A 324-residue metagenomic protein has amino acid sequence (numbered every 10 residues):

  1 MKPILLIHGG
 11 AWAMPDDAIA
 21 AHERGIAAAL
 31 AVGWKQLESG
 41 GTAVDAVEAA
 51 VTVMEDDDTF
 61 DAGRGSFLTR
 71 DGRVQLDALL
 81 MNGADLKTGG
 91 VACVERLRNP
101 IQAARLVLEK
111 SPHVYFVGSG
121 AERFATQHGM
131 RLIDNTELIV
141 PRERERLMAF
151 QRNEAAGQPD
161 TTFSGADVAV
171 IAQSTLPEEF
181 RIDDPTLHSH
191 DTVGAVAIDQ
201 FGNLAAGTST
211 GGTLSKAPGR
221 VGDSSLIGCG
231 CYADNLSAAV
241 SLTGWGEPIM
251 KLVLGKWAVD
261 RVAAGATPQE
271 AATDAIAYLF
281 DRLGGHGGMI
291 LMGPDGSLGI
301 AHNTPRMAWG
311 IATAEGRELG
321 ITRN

Functional and structural regions predicted by a protein language model:
M1-N324: Alpha/propeptide regions of enzymes that mature by internal proteolysis
